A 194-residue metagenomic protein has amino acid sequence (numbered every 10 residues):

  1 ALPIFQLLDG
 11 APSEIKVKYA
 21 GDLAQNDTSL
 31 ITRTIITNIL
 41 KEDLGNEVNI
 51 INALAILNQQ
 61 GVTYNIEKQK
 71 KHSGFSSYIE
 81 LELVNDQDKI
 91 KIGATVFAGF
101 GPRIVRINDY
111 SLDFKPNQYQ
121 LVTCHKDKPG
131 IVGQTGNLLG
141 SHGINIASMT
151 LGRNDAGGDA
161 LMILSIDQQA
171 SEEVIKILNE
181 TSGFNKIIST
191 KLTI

Functional and structural regions predicted by a protein language model:
A1-I194: A conserved regulatory-domain signal marking ACT and ACT-like small-molecule sensing domains and adjacent regulatory
